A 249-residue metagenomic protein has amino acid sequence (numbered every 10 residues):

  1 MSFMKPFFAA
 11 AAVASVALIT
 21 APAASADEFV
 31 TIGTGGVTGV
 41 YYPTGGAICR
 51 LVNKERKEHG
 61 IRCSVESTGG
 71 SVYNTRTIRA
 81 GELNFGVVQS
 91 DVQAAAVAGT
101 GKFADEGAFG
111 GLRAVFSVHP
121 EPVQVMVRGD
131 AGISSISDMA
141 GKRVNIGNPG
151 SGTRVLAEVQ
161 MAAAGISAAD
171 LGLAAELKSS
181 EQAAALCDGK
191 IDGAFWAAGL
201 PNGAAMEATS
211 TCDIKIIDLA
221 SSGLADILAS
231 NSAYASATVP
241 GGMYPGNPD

Functional and structural regions predicted by a protein language model:
M1-A11: Bacterial N-terminal signal peptides that target proteins for export
T20-A21: N-terminal signal peptide c-region/cleavage motif recognized by signal peptidases
D27, E82-N84, G141-K142, K190-D192: Loop/turn elements at helix/coil->beta-strand transitions in domains of secreted/extracellular proteins
D27-A95, D105: N-terminal (or domain-start) structured segment
F29-E55, S117, E121-D188: Bilobed "Venus flytrap"/periplasmic-binding protein-like clamshell domains and structurally analogous long
T31, S64, N84-Q89, Q124-M126 (+4 more regions): Structural recognition of the beta-strand scaffold that forms the well-ordered cores of secreted hydrolase catalytic
S90-V92, G101, A131, A168-D249: Pocket-lining segment of extracytoplasmic ligand-binding domains
D105-V118, V123, M243-D249: A structural signal for short loop-to-beta-strand junctions that line the ligand-binding cleft of periplasmic/secreted
